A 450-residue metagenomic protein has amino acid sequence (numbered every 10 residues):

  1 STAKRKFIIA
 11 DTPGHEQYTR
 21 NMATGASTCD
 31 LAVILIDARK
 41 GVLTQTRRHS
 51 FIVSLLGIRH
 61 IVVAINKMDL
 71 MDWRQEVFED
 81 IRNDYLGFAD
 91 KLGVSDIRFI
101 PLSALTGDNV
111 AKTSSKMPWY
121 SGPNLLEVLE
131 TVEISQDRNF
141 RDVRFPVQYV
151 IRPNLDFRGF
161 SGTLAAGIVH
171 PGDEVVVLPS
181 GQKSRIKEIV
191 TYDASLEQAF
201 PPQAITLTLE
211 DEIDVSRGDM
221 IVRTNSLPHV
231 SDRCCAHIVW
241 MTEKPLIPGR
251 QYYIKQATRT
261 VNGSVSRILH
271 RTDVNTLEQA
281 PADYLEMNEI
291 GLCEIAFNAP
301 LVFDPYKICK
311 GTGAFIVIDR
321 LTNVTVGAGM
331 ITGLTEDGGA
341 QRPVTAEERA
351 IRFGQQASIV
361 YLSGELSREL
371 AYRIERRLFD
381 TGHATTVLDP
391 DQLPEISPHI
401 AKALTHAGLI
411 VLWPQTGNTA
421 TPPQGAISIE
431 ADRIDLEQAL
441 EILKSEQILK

Functional and structural regions predicted by a protein language model:
S1-T24, T28-L31, D380-G382, L393 (+2 more regions): Nucleotide-state-sensitive switch-loop elements of NTP-binding domains
R5-F7, T12-Y18, S27-S50, S54-E79 (+1 more regions): Conserved Switch II/interswitch segment of TRAFAC-class P-loop GTPases
D11, M22, V33, V53 (+9 more regions): Residue-level signature of catalytic and energy-coupling elements of molecular machines, predominantly ATP/GTP-dependent
D30-I36, G57-D69, R82-S103, G425-E430: Conserved beta-strand/loop subsegment of P-loop NTPase cores
M71-D137: Canonical P-loop GTPase G-domain recognition
L105, G122-S161, V176, K183 (+1 more regions): Accessory interdomain/linker segments of ATP-dependent helicases and helicase-like nucleic-acid enzymes that mediate
N154-A357, G364: C-terminal effector/interaction modules appended to NTPase cores
T325, G329-K450: Glycine-rich phosphate-binding loop of ATP-dependent small-molecule kinases
